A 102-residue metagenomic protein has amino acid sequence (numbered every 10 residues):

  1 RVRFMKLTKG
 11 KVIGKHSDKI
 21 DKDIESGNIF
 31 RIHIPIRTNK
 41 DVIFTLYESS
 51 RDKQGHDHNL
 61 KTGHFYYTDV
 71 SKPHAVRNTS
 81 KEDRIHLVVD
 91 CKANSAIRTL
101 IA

Functional and structural regions predicted by a protein language model:
F4-G27: Conserved short histidine dyad/triad with adjacent acidic residue
K6, I24-V42: Short, conserved beta-strand element in jelly-roll/cupin
K9, K61-T62: Short, flexible surface segments
G14-H16, V42-F44, T68-K81, V88: Short beta-strand His + acidic residue motifs that chelate non-heme Fe in jelly-roll/DSBH and cupin folds
K19, I36-T38, E48-S50, K72 (+2 more regions): A short beta-strand motif that forms part of the nucleic acid-binding face of small beta-barrel RNA-binding folds
F30-P35, F65-T68, K81-T99: A short hydrophobic beta-strand segment most commonly corresponding to one strand of the jelly-roll/cupin
P35-K61: A short beta-strand-loop-beta hairpin characteristic of the jelly-roll/cupin
